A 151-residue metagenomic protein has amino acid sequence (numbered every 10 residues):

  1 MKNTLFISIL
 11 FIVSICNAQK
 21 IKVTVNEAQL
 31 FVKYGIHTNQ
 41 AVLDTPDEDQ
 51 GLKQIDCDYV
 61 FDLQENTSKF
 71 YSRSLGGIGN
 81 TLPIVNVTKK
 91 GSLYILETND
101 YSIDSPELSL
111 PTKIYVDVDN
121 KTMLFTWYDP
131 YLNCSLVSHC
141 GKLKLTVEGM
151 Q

Functional and structural regions predicted by a protein language model:
T4-C16: Sec-dependent N-terminal signal peptides
Q19-D47, S68: Tryptophan-anchored aromatic micro-motifs
Y34-H37, A41-L43, D62-Q64, S72 (+3 more regions): Acidic/polar residues at beta-strand termini and the immediately following turn/coil
D47-L82, M123-Y131: N-terminal glycine/threonine-rich, aromatic-flanked beta-hairpin/loop signature
E65-V116: Contiguous, well-ordered beta-strand patches that form the walls/edges of small beta-barrel/beta-sandwich domains
S74-G91, T126-Q151: Edge beta-strand at a domain terminus
S102-L132, L136: Helix-rich interaction surfaces within compact, conserved domain-sized segments that mediate assembly or partner
